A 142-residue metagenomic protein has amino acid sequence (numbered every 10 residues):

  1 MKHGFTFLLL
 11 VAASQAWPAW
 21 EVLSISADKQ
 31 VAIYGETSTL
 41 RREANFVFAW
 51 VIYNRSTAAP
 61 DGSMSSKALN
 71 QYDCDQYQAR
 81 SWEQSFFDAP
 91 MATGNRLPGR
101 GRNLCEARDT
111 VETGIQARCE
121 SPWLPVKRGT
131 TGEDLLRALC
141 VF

Functional and structural regions predicted by a protein language model:
M1-G4: Positively charged n-region of N-terminal signal peptides that target proteins for export
F7-L8: Membrane-proximal basic amphipathic "stem/tether" segments
V11-Q15: N-terminal signal peptide c-region/cleavage motif recognized by signal peptidases
A16-F142: N-terminal secretory-pathway/extracellular module detecting exported/lumenal segments and adjacent signal-anchor/first
